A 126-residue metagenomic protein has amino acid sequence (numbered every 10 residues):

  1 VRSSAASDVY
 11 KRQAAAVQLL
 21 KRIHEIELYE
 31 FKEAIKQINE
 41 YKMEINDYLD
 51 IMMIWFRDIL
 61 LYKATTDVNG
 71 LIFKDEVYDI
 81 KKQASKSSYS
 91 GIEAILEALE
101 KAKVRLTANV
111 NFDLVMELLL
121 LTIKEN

Functional and structural regions predicted by a protein language model:
V1, I72, L118: Short, well-ordered beta-to-alpha junction loops that form the rim of enzyme active sites and present histidine/acidic
V1-A6, Y10: Single conserved hydrophobic/aromatic residue that forms the stacking wall/gate of nucleotide- or nucleobase-binding
A5, Q37, T66, V110-D113 (+1 more regions): General "foldedness" signal
K11-E100: Long, well-ordered amphipathic alpha-helical subdomains in the mid-to-C-terminal portions of large enzyme subunits
S87-N126: Charge-biased C-terminal accessory regions appended to nucleic-acid-, cytoskeletal NTPase
